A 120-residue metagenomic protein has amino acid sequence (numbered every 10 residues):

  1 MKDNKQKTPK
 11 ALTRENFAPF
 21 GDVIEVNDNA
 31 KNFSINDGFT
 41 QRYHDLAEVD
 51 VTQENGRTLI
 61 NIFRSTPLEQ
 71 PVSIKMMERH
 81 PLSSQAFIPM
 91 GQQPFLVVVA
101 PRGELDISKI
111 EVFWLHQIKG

Functional and structural regions predicted by a protein language model:
K2-V112: Non-catalytic, conserved peripheral segments adjacent to functional cores
L115-G120: Conserved metal-binding segment of the jelly-roll/cupin
